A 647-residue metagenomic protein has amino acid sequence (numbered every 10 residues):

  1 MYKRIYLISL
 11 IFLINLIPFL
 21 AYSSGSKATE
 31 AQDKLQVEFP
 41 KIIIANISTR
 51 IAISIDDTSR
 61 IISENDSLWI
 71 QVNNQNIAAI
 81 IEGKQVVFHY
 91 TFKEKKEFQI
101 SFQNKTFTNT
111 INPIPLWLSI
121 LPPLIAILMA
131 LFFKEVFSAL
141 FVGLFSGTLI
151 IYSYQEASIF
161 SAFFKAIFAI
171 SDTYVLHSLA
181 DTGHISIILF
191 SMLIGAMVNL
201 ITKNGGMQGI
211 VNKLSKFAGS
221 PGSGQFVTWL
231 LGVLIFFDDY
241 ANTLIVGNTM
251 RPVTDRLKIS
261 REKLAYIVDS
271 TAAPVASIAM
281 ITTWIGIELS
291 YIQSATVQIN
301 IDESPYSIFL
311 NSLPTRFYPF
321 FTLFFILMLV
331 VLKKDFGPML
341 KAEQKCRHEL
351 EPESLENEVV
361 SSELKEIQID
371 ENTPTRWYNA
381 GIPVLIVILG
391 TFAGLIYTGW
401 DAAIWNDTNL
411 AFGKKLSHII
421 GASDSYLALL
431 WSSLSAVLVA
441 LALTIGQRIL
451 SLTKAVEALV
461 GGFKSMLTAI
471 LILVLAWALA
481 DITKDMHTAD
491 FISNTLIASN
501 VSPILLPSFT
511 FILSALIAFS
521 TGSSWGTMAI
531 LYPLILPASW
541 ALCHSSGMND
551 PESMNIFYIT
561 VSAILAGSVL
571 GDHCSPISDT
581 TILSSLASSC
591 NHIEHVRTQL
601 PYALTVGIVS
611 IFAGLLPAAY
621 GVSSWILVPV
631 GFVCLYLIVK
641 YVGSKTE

Functional and structural regions predicted by a protein language model:
I14-N15, P123-F132, G143-I150, F190-N199 (+12 more regions): Hydrophobic core segments of alpha-helical transmembrane domains in multi-pass membrane transport and ion-translocation
K34, S48, T58, D66-S67: Coil residues (strongly favoring Ser/Thr
K93-K105: Short, aromatic- and glycine-rich surface loops/edge beta-strands on solvent-exposed regions
N112, L116-L193, K213, F217 (+6 more regions): Hydrophobic transmembrane alpha-helices of multi-pass solute/ion transporters
A157-A265, Q447-P551: Membrane-embedded alpha-helical segments and adjacent helix-loop junctions characteristic of multi-pass solute
G222-I235, G247, I259-I285, I299-T315 (+5 more regions): Alpha-helical transmembrane segments of multi-pass membrane proteins
V253-E351, I367-N379, T581-Y636: Membrane-core helix-loop-helix motifs of multi-pass transport proteins
I301, S307, T322-G421, L438-A455 (+3 more regions): Long, contiguous bundles of hydrophobic transmembrane helices that form the permeation core of multi-pass
